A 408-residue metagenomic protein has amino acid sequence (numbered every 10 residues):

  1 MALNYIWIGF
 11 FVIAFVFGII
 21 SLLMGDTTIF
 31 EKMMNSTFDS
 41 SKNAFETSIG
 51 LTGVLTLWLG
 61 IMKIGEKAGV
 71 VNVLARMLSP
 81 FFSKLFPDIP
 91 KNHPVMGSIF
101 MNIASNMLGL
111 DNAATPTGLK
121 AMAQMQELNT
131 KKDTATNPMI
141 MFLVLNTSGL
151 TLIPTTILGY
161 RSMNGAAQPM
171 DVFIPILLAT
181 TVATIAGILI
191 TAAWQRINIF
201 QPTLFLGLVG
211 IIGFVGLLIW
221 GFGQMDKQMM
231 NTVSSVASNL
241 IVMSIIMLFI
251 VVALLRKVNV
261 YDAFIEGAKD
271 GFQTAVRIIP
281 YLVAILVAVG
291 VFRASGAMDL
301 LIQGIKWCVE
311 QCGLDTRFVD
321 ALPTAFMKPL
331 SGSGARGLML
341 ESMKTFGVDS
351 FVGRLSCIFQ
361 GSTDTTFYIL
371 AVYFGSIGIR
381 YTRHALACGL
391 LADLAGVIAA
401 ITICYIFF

Functional and structural regions predicted by a protein language model:
M1-G53, G159-F292, Q311-C312, H384-F408: Signature of multi-pass transmembrane helix bundles
A2, I6, P90, G97-I99 (+4 more regions): Generic hydrophobic alpha-helical membrane-segment signal
Y5, K32, A44, G60 (+10 more regions): Hydrophobic alpha-helical context, especially transmembrane and signal-peptide helices
V12, V16, W58, K67 (+7 more regions): Short glycine/serine/threonine-biased micro-segments
F30-E127, R256-T345: Membrane-embedded alpha-helical segments and adjacent helix-loop junctions characteristic of multi-pass solute
N35-F38, F45, P94-M96, K131-M139 (+2 more regions): Hydrophobic alpha-helical segments, principally membrane-spanning helices and signal/leader peptides
A113-A114, A121-R161, A166-R196, L322-F408: C-terminal transmembrane helix pair
